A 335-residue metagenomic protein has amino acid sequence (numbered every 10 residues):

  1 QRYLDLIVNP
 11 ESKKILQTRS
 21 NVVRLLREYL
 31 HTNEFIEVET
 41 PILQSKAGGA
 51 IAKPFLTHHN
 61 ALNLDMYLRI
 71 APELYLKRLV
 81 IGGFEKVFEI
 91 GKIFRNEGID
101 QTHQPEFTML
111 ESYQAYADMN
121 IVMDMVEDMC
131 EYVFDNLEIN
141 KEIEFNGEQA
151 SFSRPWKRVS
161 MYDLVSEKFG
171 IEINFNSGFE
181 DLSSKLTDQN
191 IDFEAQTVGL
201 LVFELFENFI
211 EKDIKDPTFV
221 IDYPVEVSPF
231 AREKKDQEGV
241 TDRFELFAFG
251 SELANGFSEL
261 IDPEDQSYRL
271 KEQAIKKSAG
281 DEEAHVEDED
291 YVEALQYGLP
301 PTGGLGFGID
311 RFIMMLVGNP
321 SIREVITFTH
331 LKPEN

Functional and structural regions predicted by a protein language model:
Q1-N335: Class II aminoacyl-tRNA synthetase catalytic cores and aaRS-like
